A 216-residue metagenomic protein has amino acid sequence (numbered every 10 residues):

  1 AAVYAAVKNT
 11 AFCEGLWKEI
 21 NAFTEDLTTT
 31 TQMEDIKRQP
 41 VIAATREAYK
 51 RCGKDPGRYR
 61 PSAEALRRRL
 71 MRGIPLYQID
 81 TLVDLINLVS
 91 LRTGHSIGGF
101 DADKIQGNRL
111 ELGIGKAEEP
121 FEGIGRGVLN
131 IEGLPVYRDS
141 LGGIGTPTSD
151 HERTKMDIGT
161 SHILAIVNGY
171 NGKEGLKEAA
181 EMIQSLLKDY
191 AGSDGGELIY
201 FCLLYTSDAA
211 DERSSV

Functional and structural regions predicted by a protein language model:
F12-A65, M71: Glycine/proline-rich, flexible active-site/cofactor-binding loop segments that harbor closely spaced acidic
Y59, D189-L203: Flexible, glycine/charged-enriched surface loops at secondary-structure junctions
P75-G99: Conserved phosphate/anionic-ligand binding catalytic regions in large, soluble enzymes, centered on
Y77-D80, D101-A102, G123-G127, L134 (+1 more regions): A generic local secondary-structure boundary/capping motif
S90-K116: Class I SAM-dependent methyltransferase SAM-binding "motif I" and its flanking Rossmann-like core
G115-S149: A structural-propensity feature for long, helix-poor, extended segments
T148-A179: Mobile "lid/hinge" segments at catalytic clefts and subdomain interfaces of large enzymes
Y205-A210: Conserved small/polar residues in nucleotide/adenosyl-binding loops
